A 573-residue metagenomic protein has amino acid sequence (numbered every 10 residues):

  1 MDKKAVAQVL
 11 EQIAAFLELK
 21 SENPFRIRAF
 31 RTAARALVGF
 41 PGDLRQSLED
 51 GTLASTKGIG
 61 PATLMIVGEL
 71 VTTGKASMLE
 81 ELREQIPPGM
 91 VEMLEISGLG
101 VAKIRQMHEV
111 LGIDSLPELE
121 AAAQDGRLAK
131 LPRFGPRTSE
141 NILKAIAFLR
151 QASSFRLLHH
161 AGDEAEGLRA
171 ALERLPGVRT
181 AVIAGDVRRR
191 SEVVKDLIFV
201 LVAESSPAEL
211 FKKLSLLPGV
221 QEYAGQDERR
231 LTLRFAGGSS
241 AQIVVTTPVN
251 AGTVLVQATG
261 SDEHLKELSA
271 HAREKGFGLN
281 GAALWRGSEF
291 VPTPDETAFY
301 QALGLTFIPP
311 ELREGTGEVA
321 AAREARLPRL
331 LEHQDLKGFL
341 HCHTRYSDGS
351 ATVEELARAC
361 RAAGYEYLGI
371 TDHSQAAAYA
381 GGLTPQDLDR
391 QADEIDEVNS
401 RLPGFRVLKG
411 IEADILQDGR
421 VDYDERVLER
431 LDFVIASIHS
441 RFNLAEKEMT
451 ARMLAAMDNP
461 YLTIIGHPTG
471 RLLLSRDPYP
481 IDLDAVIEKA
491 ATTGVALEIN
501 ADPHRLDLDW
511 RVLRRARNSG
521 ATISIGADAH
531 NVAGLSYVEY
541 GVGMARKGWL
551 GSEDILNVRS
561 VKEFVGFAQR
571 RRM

Functional and structural regions predicted by a protein language model:
M1-E22: Charged, compositionally biased N-terminal leader segments and the immediate start of the first structured element
K3-Q8, F134-A147, Q242-V245, E274-G276 (+1 more regions): Short, compositionally biased low-complexity segments
A14, P24-L231, G238, G252-V254 (+5 more regions): Accessory alpha-helical DNA-binding modules that contact the DNA backbone or grooves
A14-S21, R150-S154, I438, F442 (+1 more regions): Short amphipathic alpha-helical interaction patches enriched in hydrophobic/aromatic residues with interspersed Lys/Arg
L158, R345-Y346: Short acidic-aromatic active-site loops that bind/stabilize oxyanions
A181-I183, G338-C342, E412: Two-metal-ion RNase H-like nuclease active-site motif
G185-V187, K409-A413, R559: A general secondary-structure junction signal
R190-K275, L279-T344, S350-I370, Q375-F405 (+1 more regions): Charged catalytic cores and adjacent phosphate/nucleic-acid-binding surfaces used for phosphate/nucleic-acid chemistry
